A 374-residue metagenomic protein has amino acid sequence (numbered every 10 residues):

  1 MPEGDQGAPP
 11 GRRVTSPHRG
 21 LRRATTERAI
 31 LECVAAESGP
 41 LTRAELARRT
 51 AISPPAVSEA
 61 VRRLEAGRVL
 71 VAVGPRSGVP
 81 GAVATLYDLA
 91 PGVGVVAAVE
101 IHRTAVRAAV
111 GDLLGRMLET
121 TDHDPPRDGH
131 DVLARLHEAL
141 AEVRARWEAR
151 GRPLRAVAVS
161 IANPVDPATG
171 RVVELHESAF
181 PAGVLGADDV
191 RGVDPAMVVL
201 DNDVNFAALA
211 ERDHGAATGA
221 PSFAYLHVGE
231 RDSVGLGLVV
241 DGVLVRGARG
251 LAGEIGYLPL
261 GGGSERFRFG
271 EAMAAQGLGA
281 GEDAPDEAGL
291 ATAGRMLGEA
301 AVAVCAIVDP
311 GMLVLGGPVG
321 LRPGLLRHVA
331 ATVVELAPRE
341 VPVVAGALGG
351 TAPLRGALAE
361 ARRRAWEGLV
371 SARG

Functional and structural regions predicted by a protein language model:
M1-P75, V79-D122, D131-E142, L260-G374: ATP-binding/phosphotransfer module of carbohydrate and carboxylate kinases, centering on a glycine-rich
P75, V79-V96, V198-L226: Conserved phosphate-binding catalytic cores of ATP/NTP-utilizing and phosphoryl-transfer enzymes
V96-E100, L154-A158, F223-H227, G235: Short glycine-aspartate micro-motif
V106-V110, L209, V234-L238: Short beta-strand scaffold segments in enzyme catalytic cores
D122-S222, F269, G324-E335: Glycine-rich phosphate-binding loop and adjoining helix at the ATP-binding site of ATP-dependent phosphoryl-transfer
I161, V228-E230, M312, G317-P318: Short secondary-structure boundary segments
D188, P195-A196, L200, V204 (+2 more regions): Glycine-rich phosphate-binding loop plus the immediately following alpha-helix
